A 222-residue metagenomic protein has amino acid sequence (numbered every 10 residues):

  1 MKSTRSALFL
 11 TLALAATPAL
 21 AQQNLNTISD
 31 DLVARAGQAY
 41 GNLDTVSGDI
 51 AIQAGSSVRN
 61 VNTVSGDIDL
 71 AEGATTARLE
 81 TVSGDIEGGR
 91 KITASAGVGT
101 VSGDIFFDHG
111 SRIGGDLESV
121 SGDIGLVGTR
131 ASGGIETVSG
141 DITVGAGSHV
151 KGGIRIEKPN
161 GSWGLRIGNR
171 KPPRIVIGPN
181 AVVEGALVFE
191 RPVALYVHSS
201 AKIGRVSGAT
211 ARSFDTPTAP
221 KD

Functional and structural regions predicted by a protein language model:
M1-D222: Intrinsically disordered, low-complexity terminal regions
